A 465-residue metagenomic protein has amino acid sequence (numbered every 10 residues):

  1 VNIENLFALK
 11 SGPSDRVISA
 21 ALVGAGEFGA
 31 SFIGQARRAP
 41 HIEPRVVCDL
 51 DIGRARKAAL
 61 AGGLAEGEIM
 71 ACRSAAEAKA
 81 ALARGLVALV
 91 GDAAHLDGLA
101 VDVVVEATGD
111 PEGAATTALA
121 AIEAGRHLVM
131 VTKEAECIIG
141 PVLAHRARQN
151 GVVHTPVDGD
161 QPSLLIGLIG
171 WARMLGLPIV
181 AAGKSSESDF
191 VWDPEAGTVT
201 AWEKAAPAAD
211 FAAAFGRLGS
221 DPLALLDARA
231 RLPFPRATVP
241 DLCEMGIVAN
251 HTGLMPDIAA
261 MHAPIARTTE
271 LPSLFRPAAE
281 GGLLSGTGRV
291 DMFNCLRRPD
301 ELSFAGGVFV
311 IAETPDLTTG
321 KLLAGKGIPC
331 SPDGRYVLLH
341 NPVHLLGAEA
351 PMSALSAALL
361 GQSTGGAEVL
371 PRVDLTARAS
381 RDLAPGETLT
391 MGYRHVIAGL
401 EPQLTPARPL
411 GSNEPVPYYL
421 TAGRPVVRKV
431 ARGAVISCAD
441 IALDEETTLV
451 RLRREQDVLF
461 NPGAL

Functional and structural regions predicted by a protein language model:
V1-A120: N-terminal glycine-/serine-/threonine-rich beta1-alpha1-beta2 phosphate-ribose binding loop of Rossmann-like
N2-S11, A201-L465: C-terminal catalytic/substrate-binding lobe primarily of soluble NAD(P)-dependent oxidoreductases
L50-I52, G109, K133-E136, G159-D160 (+3 more regions): Short, ordered loop/turn segments at secondary-structure junctions
G53-R54, A135-A144, Q161-L165, S186-F190 (+1 more regions): Short gly/pro/ser/thr-enriched loop/turn and capping motifs at secondary-structure boundaries
T108-A124, T132-D160, G170: Rossmann-fold NAD(P)-binding glycine/threonine-rich loop
A147-G151, T155-R229, P233: Rossmann-like NAD(P)H-binding beta-loop-alpha module
